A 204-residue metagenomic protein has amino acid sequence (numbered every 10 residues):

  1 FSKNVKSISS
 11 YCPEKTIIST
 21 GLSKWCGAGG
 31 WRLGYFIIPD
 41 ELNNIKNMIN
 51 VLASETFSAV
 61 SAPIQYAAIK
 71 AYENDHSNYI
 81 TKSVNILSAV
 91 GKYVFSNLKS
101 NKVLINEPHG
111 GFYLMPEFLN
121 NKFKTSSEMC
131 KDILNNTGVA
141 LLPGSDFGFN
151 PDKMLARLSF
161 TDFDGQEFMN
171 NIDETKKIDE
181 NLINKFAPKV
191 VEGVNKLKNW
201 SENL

Functional and structural regions predicted by a protein language model:
F1-S7: Conserved PLP phosphate-binding loop immediately N-terminal to the Schiff-base lysine helix in PLP-dependent enzymes
S9-N85, F95-L98, K176-E180, V194-N195: Conserved core segment of the aminotransferase class I/II
T16, V103, V139: Short, conserved active-site loop motifs that form the nucleotide-linked donor/cofactor pocket
L22-S23, K102-V103, G144-G148: Short, solvent-exposed loop/turn elements at beta->coil junctions and helix N-caps that rim active or binding pockets
I69, N85-F95, I105-F118, D152-M154: Conserved glycine-rich beta-strand-loop-beta hairpin in the small C-terminal domain of fold type I
K122-E128, Q166-M169: Short, conserved charged micro-motifs
D132-L141, F147-L204: PLP-dependent enzyme catalytic core of the Aspartate aminotransferase-like
